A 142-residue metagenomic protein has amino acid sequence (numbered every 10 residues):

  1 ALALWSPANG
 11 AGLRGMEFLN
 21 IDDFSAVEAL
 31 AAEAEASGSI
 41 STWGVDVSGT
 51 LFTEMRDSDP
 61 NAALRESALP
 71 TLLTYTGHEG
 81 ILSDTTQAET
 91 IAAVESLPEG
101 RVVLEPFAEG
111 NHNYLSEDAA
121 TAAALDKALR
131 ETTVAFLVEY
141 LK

Functional and structural regions predicted by a protein language model:
A1-G100, E105-R130, V134: The alpha/beta-hydrolase serine catalytic core
L137-K142: Short, hydrophobic alpha-helical segments
